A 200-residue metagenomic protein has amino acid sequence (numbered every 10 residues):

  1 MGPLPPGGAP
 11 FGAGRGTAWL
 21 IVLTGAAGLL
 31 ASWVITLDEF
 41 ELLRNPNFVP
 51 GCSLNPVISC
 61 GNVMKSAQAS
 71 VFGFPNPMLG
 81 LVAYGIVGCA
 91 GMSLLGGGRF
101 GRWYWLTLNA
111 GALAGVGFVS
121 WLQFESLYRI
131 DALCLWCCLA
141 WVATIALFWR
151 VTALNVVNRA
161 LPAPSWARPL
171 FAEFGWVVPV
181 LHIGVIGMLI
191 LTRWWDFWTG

Functional and structural regions predicted by a protein language model:
M1-R15, V157-F174: Membrane-interfacial, low-structure loops and terminal tails that flank and connect transmembrane helices in multi-pass
R15-L43, M188: N-terminal signal-anchor transmembrane alpha helix
E39-V49, V63, G117-A143, L191-G200: Interfacial helix-loop-helix junctions of multi-pass membrane proteins
F40-P75: Extracytosolic (periplasmic/ER-lumenal) interhelical loops and adjacent juxtamembrane/interface segments of multi-pass
M64-I86, L133-I145: Membrane-interface loop-to-helix entry segments
F74-G97, A114, F118: Hydrophobic alpha-helical transmembrane segments
V82-G88, A140-V156, H182-V185: Hydrophobic cores of alpha-helical transmembrane segments in multi-pass inner/ER membrane proteins, independent
A172-F197: Final/C-terminal transmembrane alpha-helix of multipass membrane proteins
